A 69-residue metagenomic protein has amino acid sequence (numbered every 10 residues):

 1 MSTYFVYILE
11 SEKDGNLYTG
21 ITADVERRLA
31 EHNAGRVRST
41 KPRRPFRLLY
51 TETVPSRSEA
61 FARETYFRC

Functional and structural regions predicted by a protein language model:
M1-C69: GIY-YIG nuclease catalytic motif and its immediate N-terminal context
